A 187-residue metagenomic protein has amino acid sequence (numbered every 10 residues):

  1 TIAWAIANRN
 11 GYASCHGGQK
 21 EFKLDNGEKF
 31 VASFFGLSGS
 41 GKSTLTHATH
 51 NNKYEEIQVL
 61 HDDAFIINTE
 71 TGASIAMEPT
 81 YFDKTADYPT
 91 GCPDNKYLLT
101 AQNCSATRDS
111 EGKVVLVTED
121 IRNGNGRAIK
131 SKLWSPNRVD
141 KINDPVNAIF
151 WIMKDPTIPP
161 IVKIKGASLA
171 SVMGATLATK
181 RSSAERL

Functional and structural regions predicted by a protein language model:
T1-F30: Extreme N-terminal, non-catalytic leader segments that precede Walker-type/kinase nucleotide-binding cores
S14-H16, G27-K29, K53-E55, L60-D62 (+2 more regions): Short, well-ordered loop/turn elements at secondary-structure boundaries
Q19-E21, S33, H61, I66 (+2 more regions): Structured core elements
D25-G27, G39-S40, Y81-F82, N123 (+2 more regions): Short, glycine-/Ser/Thr-/acidic-enriched flexible segments
D25-Y54: Glycine-rich phosphate-binding P-loop
S43-T44, A48, N68-E70, K84-A86 (+1 more regions): Short helix/loop capping segments that flank catalytic or ligand/cofactor-binding pockets
E56-A128: Conserved nucleotide-sensing/catalytic segment adjacent to the nucleotide-binding pocket in NTP-handling enzymes
C104-L187: Conserved NTP phosphate-binding and transfer environment spanning the P-loop NTPase/kinase superfamily
